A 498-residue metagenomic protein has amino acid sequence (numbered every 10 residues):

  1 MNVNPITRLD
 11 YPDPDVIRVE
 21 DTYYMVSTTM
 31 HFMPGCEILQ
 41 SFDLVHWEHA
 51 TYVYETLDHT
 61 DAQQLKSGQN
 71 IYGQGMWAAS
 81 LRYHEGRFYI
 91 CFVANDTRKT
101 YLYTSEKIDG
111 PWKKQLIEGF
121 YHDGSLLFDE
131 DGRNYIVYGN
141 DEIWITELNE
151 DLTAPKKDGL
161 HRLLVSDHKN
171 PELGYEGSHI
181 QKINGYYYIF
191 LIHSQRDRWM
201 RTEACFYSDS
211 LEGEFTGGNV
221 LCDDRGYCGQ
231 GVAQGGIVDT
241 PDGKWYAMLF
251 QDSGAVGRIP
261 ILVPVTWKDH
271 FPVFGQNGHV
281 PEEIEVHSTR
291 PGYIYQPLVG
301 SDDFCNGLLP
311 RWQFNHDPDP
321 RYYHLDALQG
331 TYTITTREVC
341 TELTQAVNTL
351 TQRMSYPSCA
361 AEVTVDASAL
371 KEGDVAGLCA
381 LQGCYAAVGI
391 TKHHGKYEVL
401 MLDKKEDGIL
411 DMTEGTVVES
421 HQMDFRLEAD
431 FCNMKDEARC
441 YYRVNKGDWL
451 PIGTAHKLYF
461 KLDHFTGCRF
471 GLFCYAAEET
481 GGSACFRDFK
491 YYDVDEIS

Functional and structural regions predicted by a protein language model:
M1-S498: Carbohydrate-active catalytic/glycan-binding domains of CAZyme proteins, especially the secreted or lumenal ectodomains
